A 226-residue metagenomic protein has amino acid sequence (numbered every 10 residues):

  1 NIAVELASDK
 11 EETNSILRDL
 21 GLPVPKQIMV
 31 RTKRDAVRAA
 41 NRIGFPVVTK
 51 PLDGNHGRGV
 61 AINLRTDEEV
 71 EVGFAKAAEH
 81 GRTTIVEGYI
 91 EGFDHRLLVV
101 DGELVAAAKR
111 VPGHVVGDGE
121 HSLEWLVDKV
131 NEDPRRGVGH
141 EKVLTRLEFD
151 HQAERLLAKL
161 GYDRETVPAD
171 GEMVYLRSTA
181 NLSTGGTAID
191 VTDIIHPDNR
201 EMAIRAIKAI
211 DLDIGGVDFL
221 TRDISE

Functional and structural regions predicted by a protein language model:
A3-E148, H196-E201: Active-site nucleotide/adenylate-binding loops and adjacent lid/helix of ATP-dependent enzymes
R34, S225-E226: Short, glycine- and charge-enriched coil/turn segments that flank and shape catalytic ligand pockets
N131-S225: A long amphipathic alpha-helix within ATP-dependent nucleotide-binding catalytic cores
